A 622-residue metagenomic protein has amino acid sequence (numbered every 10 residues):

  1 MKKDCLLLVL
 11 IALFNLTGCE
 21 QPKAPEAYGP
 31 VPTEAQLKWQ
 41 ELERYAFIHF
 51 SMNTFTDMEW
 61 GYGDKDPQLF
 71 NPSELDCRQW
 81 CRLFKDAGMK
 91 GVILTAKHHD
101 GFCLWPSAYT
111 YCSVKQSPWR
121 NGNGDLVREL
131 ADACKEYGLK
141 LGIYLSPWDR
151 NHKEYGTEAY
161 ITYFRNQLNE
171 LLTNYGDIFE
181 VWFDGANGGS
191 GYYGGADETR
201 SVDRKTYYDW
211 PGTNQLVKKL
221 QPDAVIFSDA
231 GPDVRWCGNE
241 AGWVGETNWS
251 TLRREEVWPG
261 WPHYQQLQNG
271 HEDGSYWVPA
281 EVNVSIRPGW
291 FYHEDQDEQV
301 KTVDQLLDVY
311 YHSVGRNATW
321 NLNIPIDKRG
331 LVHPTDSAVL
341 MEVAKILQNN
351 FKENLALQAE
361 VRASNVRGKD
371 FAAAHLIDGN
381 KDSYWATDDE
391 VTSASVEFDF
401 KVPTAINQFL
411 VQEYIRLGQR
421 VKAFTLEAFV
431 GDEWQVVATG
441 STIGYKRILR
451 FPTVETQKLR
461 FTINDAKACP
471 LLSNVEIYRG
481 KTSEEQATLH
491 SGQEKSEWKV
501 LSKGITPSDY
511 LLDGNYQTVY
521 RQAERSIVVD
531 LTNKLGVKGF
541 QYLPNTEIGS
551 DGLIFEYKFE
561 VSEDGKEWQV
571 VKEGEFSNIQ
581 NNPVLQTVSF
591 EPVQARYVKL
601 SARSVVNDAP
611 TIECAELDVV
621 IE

Functional and structural regions predicted by a protein language model:
C5-L13: Sec-dependent N-terminal signal peptides
L16-G18: C-terminal motif of bacterial Sec signal peptides marking the signal peptidase cleavage site
Q21-T392, E397-F398, V402-A405, L410-Q412 (+7 more regions): Mature catalytic domains of secreted/periplasmic carbohydrate-active enzymes
T335, E342-E353, D378-H490, D509-K572 (+1 more regions): Aromatic, loop-rich ligand-recognition surfaces of beta-strand-rich domains
L501-I505, D509: Extracytoplasmic/periplasm-facing segments of secreted or lipoprotein envelope proteins
F576-S577: Surface-exposed loop and turn segments in beta-propeller and other repeat-based domains that flank or scaffold
